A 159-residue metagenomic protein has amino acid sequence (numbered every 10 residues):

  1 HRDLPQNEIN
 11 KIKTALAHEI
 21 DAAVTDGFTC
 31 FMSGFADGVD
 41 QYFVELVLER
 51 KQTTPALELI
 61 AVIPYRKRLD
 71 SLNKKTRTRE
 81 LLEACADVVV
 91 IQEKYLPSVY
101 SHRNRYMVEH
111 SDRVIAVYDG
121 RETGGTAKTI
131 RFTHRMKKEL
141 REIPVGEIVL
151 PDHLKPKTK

Functional and structural regions predicted by a protein language model:
H1-K157: Acidic/glycine-enriched connector segments
